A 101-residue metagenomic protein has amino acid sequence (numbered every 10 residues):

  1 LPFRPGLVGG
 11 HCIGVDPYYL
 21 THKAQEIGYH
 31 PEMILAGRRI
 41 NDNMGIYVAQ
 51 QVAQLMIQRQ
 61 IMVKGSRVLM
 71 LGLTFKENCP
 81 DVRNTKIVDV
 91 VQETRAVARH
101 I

Functional and structural regions predicted by a protein language model:
L1-I101: Structural/interface elements that position substrates and couple domains in central-metabolism enzymes
